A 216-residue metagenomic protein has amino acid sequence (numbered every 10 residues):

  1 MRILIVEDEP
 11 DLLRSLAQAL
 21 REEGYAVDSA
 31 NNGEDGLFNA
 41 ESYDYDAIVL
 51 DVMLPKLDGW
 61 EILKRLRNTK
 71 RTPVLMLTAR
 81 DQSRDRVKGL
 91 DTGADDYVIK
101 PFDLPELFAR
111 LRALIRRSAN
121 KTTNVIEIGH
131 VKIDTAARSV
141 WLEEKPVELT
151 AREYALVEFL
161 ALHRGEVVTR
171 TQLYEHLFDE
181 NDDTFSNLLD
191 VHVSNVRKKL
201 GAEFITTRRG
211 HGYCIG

Functional and structural regions predicted by a protein language model:
M1-S118: N-terminal/domain-start alpha-helical segments
D95, H211-G212: Short acidic-rich active-site patches of cyclic nucleotide enzymes
A113-V125, G165: The C-terminal output helix
N120-T122, I133-S139: A short, compositionally biased
G129, A136, E143: ABC transporter nucleotide-binding domain catalytic core, centered on the Walker B motif
S139-F204, R209-H211: Positively charged, aromatic-enriched patches within helix-turn-helix-type DNA-binding elements, predominantly
I215-G216: Short, cationic-aromatic polyanion-contact patches
